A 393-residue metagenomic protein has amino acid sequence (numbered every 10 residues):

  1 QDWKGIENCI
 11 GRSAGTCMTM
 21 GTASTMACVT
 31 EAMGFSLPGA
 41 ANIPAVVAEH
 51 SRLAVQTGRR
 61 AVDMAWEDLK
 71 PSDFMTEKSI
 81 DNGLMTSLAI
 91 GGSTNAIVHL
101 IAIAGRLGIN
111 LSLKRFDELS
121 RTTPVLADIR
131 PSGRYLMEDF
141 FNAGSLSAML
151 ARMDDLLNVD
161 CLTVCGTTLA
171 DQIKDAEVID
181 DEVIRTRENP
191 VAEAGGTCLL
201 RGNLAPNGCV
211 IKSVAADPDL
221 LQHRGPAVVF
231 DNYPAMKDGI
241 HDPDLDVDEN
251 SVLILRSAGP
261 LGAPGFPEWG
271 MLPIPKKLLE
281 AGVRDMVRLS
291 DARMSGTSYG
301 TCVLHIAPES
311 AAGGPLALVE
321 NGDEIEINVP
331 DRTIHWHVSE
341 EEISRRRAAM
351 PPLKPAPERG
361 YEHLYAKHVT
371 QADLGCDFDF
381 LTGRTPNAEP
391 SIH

Functional and structural regions predicted by a protein language model:
Q1-E309, G314-H393: Catalytic or ion-coupling anion/metal-binding cores of large enzyme and transporter domains
